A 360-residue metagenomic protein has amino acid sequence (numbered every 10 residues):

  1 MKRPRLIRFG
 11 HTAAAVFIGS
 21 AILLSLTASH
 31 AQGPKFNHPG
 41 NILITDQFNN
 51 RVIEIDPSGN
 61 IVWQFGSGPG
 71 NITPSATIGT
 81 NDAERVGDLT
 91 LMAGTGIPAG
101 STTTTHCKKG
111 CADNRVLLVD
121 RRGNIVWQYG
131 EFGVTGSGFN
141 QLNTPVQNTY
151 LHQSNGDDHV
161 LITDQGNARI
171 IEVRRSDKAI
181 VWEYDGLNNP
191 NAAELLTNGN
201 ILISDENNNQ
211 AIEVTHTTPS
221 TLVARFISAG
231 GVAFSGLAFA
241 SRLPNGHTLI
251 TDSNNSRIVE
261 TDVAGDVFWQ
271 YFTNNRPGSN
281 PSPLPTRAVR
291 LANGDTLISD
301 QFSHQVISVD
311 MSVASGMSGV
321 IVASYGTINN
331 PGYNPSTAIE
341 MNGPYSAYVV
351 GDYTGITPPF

Functional and structural regions predicted by a protein language model:
M1-R8: N-terminal secretory signal peptides that target proteins for export/translocation
I7, L26-A28: A composition/secondary-structure signal for short, hydrophobic, low-basic-content segments with alpha-helix propensity
T12-S25: Bacterial N-terminal signal peptides
A31-F360: Histidine-/acidic-rich catalytic cores in large beta-rich domains
